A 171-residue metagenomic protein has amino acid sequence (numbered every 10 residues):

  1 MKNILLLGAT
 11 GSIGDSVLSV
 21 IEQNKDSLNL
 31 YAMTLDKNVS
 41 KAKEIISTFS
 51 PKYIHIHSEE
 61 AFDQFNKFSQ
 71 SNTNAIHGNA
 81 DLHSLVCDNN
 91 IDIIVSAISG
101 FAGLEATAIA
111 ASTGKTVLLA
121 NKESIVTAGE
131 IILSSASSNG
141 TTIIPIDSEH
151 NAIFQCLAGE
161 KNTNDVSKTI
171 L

Functional and structural regions predicted by a protein language model:
M1-K52: N-terminal Rossmann-like dinucleotide-binding module
T10, I46, I54, I94 (+2 more regions): Residue-level signal for inorganic ion chemistry
G14-K25, E44-I45, I125-G140, C156-G159: Active-site-proximal loop->helix
I56, V95-S96, L171: Redox-cofactor binding/interface segments in oxidoreductases and associated redox assembly factors
F65, F101-T113, K122-T141: Rossmann-fold NAD(P)-binding glycine/threonine-rich loop
H77-I109: Beta-loop-alpha module in the N-terminal Rossmann-like domain of NAD(P)-dependent dehydrogenases, especially those
I132-H150, K168-T169: Rossmann-fold dehydrogenase core element
H150-L171: Conserved anion/nucleotide-ligand pocket segment
